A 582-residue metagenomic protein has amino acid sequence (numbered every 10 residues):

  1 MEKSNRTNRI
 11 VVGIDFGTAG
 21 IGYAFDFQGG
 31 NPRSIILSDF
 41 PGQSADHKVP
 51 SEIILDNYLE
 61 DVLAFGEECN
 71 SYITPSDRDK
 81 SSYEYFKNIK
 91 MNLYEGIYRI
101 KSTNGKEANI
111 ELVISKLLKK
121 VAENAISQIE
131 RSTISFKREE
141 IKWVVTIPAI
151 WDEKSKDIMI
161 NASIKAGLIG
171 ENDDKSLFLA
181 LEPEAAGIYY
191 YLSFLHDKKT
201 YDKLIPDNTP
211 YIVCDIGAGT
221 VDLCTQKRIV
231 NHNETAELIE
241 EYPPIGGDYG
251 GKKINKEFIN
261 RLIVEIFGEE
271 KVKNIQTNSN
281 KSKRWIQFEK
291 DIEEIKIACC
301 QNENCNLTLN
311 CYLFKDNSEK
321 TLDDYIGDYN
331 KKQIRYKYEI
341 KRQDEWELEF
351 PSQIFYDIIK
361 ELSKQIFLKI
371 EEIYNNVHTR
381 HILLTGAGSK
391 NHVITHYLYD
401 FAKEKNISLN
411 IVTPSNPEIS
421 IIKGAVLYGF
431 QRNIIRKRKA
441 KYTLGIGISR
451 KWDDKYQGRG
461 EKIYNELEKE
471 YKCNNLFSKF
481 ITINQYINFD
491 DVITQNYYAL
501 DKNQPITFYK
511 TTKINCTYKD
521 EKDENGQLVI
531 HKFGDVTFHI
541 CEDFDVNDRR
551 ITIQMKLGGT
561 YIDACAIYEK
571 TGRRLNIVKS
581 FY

Functional and structural regions predicted by a protein language model:
E2-S34, F194-I239, R549-E569: Gly/Thr-rich phosphate-binding beta-strand-loop-beta motif of the actin/hexokinase/Hsp70
T7, K116-S135, A186-Y201, E339 (+5 more regions): Phosphate/ATP-binding catalytic cores across multiple sugar-kinase/actin-like superfamilies, primarily ASKHA
G29-K165, G250, I254-N310, D316 (+1 more regions): Phosphate-binding loop and its immediate beta->loop->alpha context in nucleotide/phosphate-handling enzymes
E52, L177-D197, N255-N260, V412-R450: Glycine-rich phosphate-binding/hydrolytic loop that grips phosphoryl groups
L93, E184, Y249-Y399, D453 (+2 more regions): Gly/charged contiguous loops adjacent to phosphate- or pyrophosphate-bearing nucleotide/cofactor binding elements
N161-N208, I216-G217: Hydrophobic, small-residue-rich alpha-helical packing segments that form membrane-like cores
T321-E361, I435-Y582: Acidic low-complexity intrinsically disordered segments
H381-L383, A387-R436: Catalytic phosphate/nucleotide-handling subdomain of diverse soluble enzymes
